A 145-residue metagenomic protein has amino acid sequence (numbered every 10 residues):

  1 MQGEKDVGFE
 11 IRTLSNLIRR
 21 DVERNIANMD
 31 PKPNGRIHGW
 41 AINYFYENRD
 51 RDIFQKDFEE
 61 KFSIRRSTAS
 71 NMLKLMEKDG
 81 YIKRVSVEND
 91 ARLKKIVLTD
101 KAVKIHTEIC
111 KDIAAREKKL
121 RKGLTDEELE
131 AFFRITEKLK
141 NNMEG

Functional and structural regions predicted by a protein language model:
M1-K32: N-terminal leader segment of winged-helix/HTH proteins
M1-Q2, E127-G145: C-terminal regulatory/oligomerization modules of transcriptional regulators
G3, V7, L14, N34-A41 (+3 more regions): N-terminal positioning helix adjacent to the helix-turn-helix/winged-helix DNA-binding module
S15, H106, K140-M143: A structural signal for well-ordered alpha-helices, especially hydrophobic packing surfaces of coiled-coils
L17, Y44-N48, I135, N142: Short amphipathic alpha-helical elements of helix-turn-helix/winged-helix folds
R20-T68: N-terminal helix-turn-helix DNA-binding core of bacterial DNA-binding proteins
Q55, L73-K74: Short, hydrophobic-biased segments on the C-terminal half of alpha helices that form "recognition helices"
K74-R134: Charged, amphipathic alpha-helical coiled-coil/dimerization segments
